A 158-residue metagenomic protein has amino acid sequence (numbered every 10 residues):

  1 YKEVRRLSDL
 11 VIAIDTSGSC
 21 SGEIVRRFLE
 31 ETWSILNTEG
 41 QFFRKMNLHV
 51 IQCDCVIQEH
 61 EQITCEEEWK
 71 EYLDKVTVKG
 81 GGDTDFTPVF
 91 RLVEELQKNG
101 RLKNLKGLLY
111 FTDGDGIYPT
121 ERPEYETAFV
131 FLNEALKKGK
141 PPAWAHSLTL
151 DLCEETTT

Functional and structural regions predicted by a protein language model:
Y1-E3, P119: Replace "in large, NTP-powered and nucleic-acid-processing enzymes" with "in large, NTP-powered factors and other
R5-C65, V89-V93, N104-T112, G116 (+1 more regions): Von Willebrand factor
D54-Q58, E67-L108, G114-T158: Von Willebrand factor type A / integrin I
